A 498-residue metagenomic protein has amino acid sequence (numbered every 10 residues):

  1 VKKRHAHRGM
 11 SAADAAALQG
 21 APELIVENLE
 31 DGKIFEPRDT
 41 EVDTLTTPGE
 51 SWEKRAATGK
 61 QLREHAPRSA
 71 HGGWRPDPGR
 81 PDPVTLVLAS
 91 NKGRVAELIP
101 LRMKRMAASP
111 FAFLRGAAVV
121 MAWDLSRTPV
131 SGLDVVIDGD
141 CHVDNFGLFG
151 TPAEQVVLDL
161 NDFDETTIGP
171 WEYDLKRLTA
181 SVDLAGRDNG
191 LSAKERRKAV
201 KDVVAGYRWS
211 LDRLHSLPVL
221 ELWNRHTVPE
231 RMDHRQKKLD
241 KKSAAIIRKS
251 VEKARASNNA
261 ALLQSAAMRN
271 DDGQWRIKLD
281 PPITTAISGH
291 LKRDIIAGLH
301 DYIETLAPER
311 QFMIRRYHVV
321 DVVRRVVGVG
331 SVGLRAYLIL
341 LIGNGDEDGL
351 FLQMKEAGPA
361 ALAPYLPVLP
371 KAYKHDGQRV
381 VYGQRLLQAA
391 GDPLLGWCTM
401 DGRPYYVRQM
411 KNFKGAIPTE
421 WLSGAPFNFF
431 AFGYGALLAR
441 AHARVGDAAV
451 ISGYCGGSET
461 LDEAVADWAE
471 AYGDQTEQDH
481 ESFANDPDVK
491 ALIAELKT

Functional and structural regions predicted by a protein language model:
V1-S11, K54-R55, K60-R63: Short Lys/Arg-rich cationic patches that frequently serve as NLS/NoLS or arginine-rich RNA/DNA-binding motifs
R8-D43, T498: Acidic, low-complexity intrinsically disordered tails
A16-A21, W74-P81: Intrinsically disordered, low-complexity regulatory segments in nuclear proteins
E36, S69-A70: Intrinsically disordered, low-complexity Ser/Thr/Pro/Gly-rich regulatory segments
T40-W52: Charged, compositionally biased N-terminal leader segments and the immediate start of the first structured element
E50, R55-R68, P78-I99, K104-D138 (+2 more regions): Conserved ATP-binding subdomain of kinase catalytic cores across diverse folds
T227-A297: Long, low-complexity segments enriched in small/aliphatic residues
